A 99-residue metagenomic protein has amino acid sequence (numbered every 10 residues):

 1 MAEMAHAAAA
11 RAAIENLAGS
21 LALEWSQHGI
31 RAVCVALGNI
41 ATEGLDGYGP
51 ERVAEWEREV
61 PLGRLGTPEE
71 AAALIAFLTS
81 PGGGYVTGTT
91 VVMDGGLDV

Functional and structural regions predicted by a protein language model:
M1-M4, S26: Active-site "substrate specificity/gating" loop of NAD(P)-dependent dehydrogenases, especially the short-chain
A5, A13: NAD(P)H cofactor-binding loop motif with strongest signal on the N-terminal glycine-rich segment
A10-R11, A18: Active-site helix of classical SDR
L23-Q27, G84: Alpha-helical segment proximal to the catalytic Tyr-Lys
Q27, L37-V60: A glycine/serine/threonine-rich, flexible loop-to-helix segment that serves as the NAD(P) cofactor-binding "lid"
R31-A41, T79, V92-D94: Conserved SDR Rossmann-fold cofactor-binding beta-strand/turn motif
R64-M93, D98: C-terminal substrate-recognition "lid" of short-chain dehydrogenase/reductases
